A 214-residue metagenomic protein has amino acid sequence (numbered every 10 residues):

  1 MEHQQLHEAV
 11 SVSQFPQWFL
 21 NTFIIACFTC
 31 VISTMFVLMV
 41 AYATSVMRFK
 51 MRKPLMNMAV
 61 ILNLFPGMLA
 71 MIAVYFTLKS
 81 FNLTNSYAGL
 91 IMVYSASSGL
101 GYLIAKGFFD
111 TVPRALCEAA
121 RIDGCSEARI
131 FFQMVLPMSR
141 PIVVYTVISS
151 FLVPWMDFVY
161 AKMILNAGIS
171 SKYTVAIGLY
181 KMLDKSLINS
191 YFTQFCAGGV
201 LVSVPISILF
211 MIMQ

Functional and structural regions predicted by a protein language model:
M1-Q214: A structural signal for multi-pass alpha-helical bundles of membrane permease subunits that mediate small-molecule
